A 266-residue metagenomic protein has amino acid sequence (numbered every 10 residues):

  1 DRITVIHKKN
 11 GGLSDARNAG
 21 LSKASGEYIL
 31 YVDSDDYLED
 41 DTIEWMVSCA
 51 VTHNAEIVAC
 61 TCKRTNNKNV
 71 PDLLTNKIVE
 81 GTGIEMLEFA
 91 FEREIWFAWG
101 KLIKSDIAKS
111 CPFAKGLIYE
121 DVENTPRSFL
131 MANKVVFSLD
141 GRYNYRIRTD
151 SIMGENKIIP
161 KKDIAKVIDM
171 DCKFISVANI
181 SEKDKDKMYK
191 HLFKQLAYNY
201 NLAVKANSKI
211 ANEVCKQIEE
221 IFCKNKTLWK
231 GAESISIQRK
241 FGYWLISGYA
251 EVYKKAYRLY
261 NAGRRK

Functional and structural regions predicted by a protein language model:
D1-K166, V177: Nucleotide-sugar donor-binding/catalytic module of glycosyltransferases that assemble extracellular/cell-envelope
R17, L192-L196: TPR repeat positional signature
I29-V32, N54, R146, K190 (+4 more regions): Compositionally biased, intrinsically disordered low-complexity regions enriched in proline and serine
D41, G81-M86, D106, I158-K162 (+4 more regions): Generic alpha-helical secondary structure signal
E123, R127-S128, R148, I152 (+7 more regions): Solvent-exposed, non-transmembrane amphipathic alpha-helical segments
R142-T149, G154-K183, Q195-K226: Catalytic core of nucleotide-sugar-dependent glycosyltransferases
K183-H191: Residues within HEAT/ARM-like alpha-solenoid scaffolds
K205-K266: Membrane-interface aromatic/basic loop that binds lipid-linked glycans or pyrophosphate carriers, typified by
